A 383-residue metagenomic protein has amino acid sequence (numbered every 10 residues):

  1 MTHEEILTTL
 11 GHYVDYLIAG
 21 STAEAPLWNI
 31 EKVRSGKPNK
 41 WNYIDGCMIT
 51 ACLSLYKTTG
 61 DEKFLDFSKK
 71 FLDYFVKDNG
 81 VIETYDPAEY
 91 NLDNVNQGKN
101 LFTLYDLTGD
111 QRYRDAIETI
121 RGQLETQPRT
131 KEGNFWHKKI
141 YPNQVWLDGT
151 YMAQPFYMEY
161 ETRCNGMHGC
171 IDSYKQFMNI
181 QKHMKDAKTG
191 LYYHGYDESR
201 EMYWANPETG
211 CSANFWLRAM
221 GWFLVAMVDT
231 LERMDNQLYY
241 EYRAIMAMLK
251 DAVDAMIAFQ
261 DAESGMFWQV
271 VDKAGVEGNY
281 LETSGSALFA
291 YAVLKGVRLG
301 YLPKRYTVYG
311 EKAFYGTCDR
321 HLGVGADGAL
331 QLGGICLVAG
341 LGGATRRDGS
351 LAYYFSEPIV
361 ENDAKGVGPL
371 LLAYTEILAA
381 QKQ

Functional and structural regions predicted by a protein language model:
T2-I44, D61-L65, Y74-L92, N96 (+5 more regions): CBM-like carbohydrate-recognition segments
H12, Y16, S54, Y74 (+10 more regions): Alpha-helical scaffold segments in carbohydrate-active enzymes
I30-R34, F135-Y141, G195-S199, F267-G275: Short linear capping/connector segments at secondary-structure termini
T59, T108, Y160-I171, T230-R243 (+1 more regions): Inter-helical turn/loop segments and adjacent helix faces that build the functional surface of alpha-helical bundle
D66, K77-A205, V324, G342-R347: Extended ligand-binding groove/face enriched in aromatic
V145-M152, N165, G169-D172, P207-F223 (+3 more regions): Short, contiguous, pocket-lining structural segments that sit at or immediately flank catalytic/ligand-binding sites
L224-A274, G278: Oxyanion-binding "anion nests"
